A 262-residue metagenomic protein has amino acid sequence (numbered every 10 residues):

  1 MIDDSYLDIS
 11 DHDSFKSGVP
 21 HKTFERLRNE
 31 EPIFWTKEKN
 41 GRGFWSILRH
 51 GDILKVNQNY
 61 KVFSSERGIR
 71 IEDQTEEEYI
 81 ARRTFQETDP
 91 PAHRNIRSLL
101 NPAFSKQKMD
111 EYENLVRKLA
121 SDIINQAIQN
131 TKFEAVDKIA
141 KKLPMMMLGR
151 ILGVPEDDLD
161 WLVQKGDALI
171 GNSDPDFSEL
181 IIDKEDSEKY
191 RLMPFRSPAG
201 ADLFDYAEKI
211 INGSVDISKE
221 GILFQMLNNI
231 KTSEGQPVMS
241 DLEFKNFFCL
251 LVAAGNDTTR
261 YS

Functional and structural regions predicted by a protein language model:
M1-V136, M145-G200, K209: Active-site substrate-recognition loop segments, prototypically the cytochrome P450 B′-helix/B-C loop
P20, I53, A140-K141, M145 (+4 more regions): Short runs of predominantly hydrophobic/aromatic residues within well-ordered alpha helices that form helix-helix
R117-A120, V163, L223-F224, F244-K245 (+1 more regions): Short, well-structured alpha-helical segments
I128-K132, D216-S218, T232-V238: Short, glycine- and charge-enriched coil/turn segments that flank and shape catalytic ligand pockets
K141, P194-F204, T232-S262: Central I-helix of cytochrome P450 enzymes
M145-R150, F224-K231, N246-C249: Contiguous, well-ordered alpha-helical segments that form the cores/surfaces of helical PPI scaffolds
P155-E156, I211-E220: Proline-centered turn/helix-capping motifs that create local helix->coil transitions or kinks
R196, G200-D205, K209, K219-K231: Amphipathic alpha-helical interface segments
